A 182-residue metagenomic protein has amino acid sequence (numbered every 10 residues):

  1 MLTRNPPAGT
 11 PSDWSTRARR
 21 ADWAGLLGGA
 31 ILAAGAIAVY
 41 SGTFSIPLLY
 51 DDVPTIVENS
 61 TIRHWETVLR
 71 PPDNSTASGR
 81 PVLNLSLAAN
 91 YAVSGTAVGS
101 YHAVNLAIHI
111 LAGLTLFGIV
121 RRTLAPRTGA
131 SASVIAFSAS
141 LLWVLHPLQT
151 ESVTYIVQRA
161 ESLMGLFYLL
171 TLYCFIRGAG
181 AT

Functional and structural regions predicted by a protein language model:
M1-T182: Polytopic membrane enzymes that build or remodel cell-surface glycoconjugates and lipids
